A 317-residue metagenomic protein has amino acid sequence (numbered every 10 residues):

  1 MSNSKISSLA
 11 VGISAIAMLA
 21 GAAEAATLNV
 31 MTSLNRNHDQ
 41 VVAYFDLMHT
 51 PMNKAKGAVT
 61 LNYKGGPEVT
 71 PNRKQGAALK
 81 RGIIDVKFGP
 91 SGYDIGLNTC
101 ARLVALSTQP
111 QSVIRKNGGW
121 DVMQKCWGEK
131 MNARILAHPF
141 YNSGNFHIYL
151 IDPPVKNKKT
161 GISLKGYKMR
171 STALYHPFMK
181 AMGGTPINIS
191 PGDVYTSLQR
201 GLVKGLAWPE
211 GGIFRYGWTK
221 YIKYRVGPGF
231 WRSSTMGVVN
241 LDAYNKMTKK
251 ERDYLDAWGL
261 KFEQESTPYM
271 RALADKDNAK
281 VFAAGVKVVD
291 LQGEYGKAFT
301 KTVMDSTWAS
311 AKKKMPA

Functional and structural regions predicted by a protein language model:
M1-V11: Bacterial N-terminal signal peptides that target proteins for export
S4, H38-D39, G118, V122 (+1 more regions): Serine-centered coil/turn micro-motif
K5, C126-W127, Y216: Hydrophobic alpha-helical segments with strong N-terminal bias
A10-M18: Bacterial N-terminal signal peptides
S14, A25-V113, L136-A317: N-terminal secretory/targeting leader peptides
A20-A23: N-terminal signal peptide c-region/cleavage motif recognized by signal peptidases
P110-K130: A gly/proline- and charged-residue-enriched helix-loop-helix capping module
